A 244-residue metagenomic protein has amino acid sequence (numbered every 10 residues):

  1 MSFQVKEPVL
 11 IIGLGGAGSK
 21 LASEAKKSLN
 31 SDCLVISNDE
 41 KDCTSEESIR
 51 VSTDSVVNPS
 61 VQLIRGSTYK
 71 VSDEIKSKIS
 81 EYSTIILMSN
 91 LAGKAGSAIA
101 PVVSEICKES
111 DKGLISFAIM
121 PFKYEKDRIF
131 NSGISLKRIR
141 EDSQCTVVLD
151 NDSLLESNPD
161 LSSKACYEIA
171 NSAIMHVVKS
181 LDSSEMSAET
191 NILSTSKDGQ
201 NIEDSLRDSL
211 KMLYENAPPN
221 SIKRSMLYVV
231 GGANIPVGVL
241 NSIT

Functional and structural regions predicted by a protein language model:
M1-T244: Tubulin/FtsZ superfamily GTPase core signature
